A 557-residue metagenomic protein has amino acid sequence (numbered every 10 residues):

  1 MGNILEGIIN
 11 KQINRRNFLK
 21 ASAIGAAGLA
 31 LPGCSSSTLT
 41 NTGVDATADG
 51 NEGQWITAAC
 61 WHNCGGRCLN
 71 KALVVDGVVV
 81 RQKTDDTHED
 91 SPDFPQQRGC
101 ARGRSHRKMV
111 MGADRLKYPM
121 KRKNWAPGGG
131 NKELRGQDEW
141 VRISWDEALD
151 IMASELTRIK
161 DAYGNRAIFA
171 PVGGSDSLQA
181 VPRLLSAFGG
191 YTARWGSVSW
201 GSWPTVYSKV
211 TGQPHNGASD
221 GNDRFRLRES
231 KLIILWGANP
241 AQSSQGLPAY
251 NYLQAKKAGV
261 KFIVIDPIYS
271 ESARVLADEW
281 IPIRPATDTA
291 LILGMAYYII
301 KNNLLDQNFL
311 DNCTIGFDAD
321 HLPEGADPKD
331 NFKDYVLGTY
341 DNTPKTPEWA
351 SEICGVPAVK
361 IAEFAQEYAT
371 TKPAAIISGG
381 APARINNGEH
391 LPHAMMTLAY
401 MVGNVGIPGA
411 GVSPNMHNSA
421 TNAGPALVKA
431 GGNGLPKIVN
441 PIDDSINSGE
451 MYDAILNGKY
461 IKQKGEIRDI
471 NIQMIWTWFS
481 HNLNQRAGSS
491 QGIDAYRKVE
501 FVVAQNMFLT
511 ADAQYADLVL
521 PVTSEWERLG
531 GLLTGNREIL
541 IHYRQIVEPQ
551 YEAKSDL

Functional and structural regions predicted by a protein language model:
G2-G7, V181-I265, A290, T397-Y515 (+4 more regions): Extended redox/cofactor-interaction regions of prokaryotic respiratory oxidoreductases
G2-L305, D330-Y335, P357, V519: N-terminal export/assembly segments and adjacent metallocofactor-ligating motifs of anaerobic energy-metabolism
G50, A58-A59, D138, R142 (+14 more regions): Hydrophobic alpha-helical scaffolding
G53, G65, S177, R226-L227 (+16 more regions): Active-site-proximal structural scaffolding
R122-E147, L304-A358, V547-L557: N-terminal leader/propeptide and maturation segments of large enzyme subunits in energy/redox metabolism and hydrolases
Y163-A167, L305-L310, A375, G406-S413: Flexible, glycine/charged-enriched surface loops at secondary-structure junctions
S270-L276, Y340-K345, T370-S378, N471-I472 (+1 more regions): Short acidic (Asp/Glu) and glycine-rich catalytic loops that position anionic groups and cofactors
M295, A326-D453: Active-site phosphate/pyrophosphate-binding segments
